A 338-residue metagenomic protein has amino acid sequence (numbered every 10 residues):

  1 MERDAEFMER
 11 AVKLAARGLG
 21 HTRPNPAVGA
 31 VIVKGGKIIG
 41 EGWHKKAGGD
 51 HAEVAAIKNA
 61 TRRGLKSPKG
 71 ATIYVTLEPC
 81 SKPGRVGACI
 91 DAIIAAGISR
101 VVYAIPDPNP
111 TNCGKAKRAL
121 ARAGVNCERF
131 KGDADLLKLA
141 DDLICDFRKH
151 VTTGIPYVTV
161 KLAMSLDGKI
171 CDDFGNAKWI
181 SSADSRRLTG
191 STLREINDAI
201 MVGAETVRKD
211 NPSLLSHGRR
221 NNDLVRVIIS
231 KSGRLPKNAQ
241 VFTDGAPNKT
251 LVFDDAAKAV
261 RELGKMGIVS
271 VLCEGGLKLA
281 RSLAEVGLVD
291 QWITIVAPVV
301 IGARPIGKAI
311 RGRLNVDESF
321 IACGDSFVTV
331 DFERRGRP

Functional and structural regions predicted by a protein language model:
M1-P26, E41, R85, R118 (+1 more regions): Enzymes that bind and transform nitrogen-containing heteroaromatic metabolites
K13-G20, R62-L65, R122-V125, C145 (+3 more regions): Generic secondary-structure signature for well-ordered alpha-helical cores
H21-T22, G48-G49, E128-A163: Proteins enriched for Cys/Gly/acidic motifs involved in redox and nucleic-acid/cofactor modification
T22-G36: N-terminal glycine-rich anion-binding loops that anchor highly charged ligand groups
G29, A104, I229: The conserved SAM/SAH-binding core of class I Rossmann-like methyltransferase domains, concentrating on the hydrophobic
A30-V31, H51-A56, A60, G154-M164 (+1 more regions): Short, compositionally biased "basic patch" segments
I32-L139, S282-A284: Zn2+-dependent cytidine deaminase-like catalytic core
I93, A140, I144-F147, D210 (+2 more regions): Hydrophobic packing residues within well-ordered alpha-helices of enzyme cores
